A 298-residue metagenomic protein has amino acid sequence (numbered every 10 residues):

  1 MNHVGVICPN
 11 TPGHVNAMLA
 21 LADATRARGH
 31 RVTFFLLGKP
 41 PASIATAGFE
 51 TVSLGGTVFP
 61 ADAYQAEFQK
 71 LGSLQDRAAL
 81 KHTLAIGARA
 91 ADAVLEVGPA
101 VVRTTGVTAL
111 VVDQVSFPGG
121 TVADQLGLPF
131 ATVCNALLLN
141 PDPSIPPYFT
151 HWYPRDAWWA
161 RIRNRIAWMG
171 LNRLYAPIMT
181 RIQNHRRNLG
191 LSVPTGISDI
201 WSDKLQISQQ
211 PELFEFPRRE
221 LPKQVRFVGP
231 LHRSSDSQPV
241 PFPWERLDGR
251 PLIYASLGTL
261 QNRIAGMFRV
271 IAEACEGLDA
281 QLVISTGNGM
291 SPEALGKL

Functional and structural regions predicted by a protein language model:
M1-S53: N-terminal subdomain of nucleotide-sugar transferases
F35-L37, L54-T57, D113, V133-A136 (+3 more regions): Generic beta-sheet signal
E50-T108, A160-W168, R181-I182: Phosphate/nucleotide-donor binding subsite
A88-R161, L213-F214: Conserved nucleotide-sugar donor-interacting segment of glycosyltransferase catalytic cores, predominantly GT-B
A131-F216, P222: Active-site-proximal region of nucleotide-activated glycan assembly enzymes, centered on histidine/acidic-rich loops
Q210-L298: Donor-nucleotide binding loops and adjacent catalytic segments primarily of GT-B fold Leloir glycosyltransferases
